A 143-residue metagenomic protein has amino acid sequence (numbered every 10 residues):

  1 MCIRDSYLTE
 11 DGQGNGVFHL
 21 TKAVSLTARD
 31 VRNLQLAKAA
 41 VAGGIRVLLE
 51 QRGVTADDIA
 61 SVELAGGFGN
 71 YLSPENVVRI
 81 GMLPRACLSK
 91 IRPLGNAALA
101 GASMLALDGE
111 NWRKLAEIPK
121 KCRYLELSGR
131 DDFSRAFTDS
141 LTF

Functional and structural regions predicted by a protein language model:
M1-D5: Conserved small/polar residues in nucleotide/adenosyl-binding loops
Y7-G14, D58-F68, I118-R130: A glycine-rich phosphate-binding loop feature that marks nucleotide/adenosyl-phosphate handling sites
D11-T21, L72-I80: Acidic-glycine-rich active-site phosphate/pyrophosphate-binding loop
V17-V31: Gly-rich Lys/Arg/Thr-decorated short loops/hinges at beta-loop-alpha junctions or inter-strand turns that position
T27-K38, L88-N96: Hydrophobic alpha-helical scaffolding
N33-D57: Phosphate/ATP-binding catalytic cores across multiple sugar-kinase/actin-like superfamilies, primarily ASKHA
E50-I118: Catalytic phosphate/nucleotide-handling subdomain of diverse soluble enzymes
M104-F143: Acidic, glycine/GT-rich loop-and beta-edge segments that sit at the periphery of enzyme/chaperone cores
